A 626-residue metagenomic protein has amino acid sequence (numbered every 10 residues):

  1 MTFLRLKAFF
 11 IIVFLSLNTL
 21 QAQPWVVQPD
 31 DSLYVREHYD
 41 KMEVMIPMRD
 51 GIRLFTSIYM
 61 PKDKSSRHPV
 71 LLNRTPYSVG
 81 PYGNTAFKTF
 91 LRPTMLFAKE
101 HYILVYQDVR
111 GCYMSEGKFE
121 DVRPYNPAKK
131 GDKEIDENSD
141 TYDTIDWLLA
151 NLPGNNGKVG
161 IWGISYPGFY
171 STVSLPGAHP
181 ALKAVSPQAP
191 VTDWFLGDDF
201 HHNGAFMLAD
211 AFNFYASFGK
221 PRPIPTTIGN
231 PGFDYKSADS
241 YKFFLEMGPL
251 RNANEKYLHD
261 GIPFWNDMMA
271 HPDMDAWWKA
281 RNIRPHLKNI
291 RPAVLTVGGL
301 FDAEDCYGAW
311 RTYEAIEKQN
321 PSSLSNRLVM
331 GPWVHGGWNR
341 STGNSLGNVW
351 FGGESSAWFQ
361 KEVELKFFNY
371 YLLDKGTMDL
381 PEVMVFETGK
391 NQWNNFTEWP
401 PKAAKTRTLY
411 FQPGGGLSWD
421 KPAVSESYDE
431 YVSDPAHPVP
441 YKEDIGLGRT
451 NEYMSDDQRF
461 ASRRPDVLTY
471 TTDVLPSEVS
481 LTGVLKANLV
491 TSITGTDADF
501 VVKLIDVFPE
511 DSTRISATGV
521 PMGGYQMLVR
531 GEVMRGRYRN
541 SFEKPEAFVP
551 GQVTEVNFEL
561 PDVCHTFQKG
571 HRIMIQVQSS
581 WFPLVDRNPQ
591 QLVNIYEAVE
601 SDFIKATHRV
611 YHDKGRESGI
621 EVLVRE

Functional and structural regions predicted by a protein language model:
Q28-K64, T471-S477, F548: N-terminal cap/lid segment of alpha/beta-hydrolase-fold proteins
K62-N151, F200, R340-F351, P509 (+4 more regions): Cap/lid segment of the alpha/beta-hydrolase catalytic domain
F87-F90, K99, D121-P124, A128-E134 (+2 more regions): Accessory cap/linker subdomain of secreted extracellular hydrolases
P153-S165: Alpha/beta-hydrolase fold nucleophile elbow
G163-V173: Glycine-rich nucleophile elbow surrounding the catalytic serine of serine-hydrolase chemistry
Y235-K236, K242-R251, V329, W338 (+1 more regions): C-terminal, loop-rich substrate-recognition/catalytic regions characterized by aromatic stacking residues
I290, T296-G298: Short beta-strand/loop motif that positions the catalytic acidic residue of the alpha/beta-hydrolase fold
Y307-N326: Active-site-adjacent alpha-helix of alpha/beta-hydrolase-fold enzymes
